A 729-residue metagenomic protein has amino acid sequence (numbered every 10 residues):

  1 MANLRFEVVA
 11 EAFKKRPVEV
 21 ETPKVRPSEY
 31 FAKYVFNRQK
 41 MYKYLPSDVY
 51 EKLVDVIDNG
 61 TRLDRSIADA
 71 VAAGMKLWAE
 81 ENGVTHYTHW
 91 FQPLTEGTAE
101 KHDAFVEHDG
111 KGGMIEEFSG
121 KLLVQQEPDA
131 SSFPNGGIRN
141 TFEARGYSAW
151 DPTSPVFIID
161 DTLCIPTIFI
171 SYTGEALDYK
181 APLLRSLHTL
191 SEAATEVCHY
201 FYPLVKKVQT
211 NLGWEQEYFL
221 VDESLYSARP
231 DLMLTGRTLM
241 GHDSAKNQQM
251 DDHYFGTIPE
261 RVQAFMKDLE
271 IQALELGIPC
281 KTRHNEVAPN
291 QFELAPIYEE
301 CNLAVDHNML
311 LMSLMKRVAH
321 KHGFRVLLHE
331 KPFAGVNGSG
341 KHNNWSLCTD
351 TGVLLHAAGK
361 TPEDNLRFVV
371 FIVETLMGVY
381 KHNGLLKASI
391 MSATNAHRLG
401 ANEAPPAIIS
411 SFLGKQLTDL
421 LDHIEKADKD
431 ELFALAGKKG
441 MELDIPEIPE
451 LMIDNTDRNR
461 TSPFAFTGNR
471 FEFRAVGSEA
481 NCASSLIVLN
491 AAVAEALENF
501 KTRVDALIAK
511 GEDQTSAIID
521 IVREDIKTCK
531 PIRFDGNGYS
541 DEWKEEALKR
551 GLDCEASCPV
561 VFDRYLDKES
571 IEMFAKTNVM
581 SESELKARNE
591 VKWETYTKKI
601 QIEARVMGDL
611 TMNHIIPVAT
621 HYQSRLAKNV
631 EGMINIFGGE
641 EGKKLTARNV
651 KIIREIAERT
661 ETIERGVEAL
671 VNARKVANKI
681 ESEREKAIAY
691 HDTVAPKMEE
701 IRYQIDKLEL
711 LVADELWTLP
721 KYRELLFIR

Functional and structural regions predicted by a protein language model:
A2-K24, T141-P155, T162: N-terminal hydrophobic targeting/anchoring segments and the immediately downstream early-domain regions of hydrolases
E7-V9, E21-Y42, H188, E192 (+1 more regions): Flexible inter-domain linker/hinge segments
Y30-E143: Active-site core of metal-dependent hydrolases
I67, F91, S119, P296-Y298 (+5 more regions): Active-site proximal loops enriched in glycine and acidic residues that flank catalytic Cys/His/Asp and coordinate
I67-V71, F91-P93, K121-L122, F169 (+4 more regions): Active-site-proximal loop/turn and secondary-structure-junction residues that shape catalytic pockets, frequently
E96-G113, S131, R229, G236-T238 (+4 more regions): Short linear, low-complexity motifs centered on an aromatic residue
E143-L328, N337-G340, L347-E590: Glycine-rich, acidic/polar active-site loops that bind/position phosphate-bearing ligands
E524-R729: C-terminal amphipathic alpha-helical interaction region
